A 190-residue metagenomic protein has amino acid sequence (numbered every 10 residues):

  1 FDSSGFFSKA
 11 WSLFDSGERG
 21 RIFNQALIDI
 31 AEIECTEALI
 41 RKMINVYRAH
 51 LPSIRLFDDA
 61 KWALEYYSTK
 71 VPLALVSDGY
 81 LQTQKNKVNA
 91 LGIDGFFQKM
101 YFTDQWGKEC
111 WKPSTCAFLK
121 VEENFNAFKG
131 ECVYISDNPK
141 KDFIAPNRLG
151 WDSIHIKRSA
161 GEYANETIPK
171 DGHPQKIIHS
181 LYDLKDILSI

Functional and structural regions predicted by a protein language model:
F1-D58, W62: N-terminal helical cap/lid subdomain that shapes the substrate entry/recognition surface in HAD-like hydrolases
S12, S77-Y80: Helix-centric, low-specificity signal for extended rod-like, repetitive segments
F14-E18, L75, K112: Residue-level detector of secondary-structure boundary/capping sites
L51-R55, L75, E109: Short, surface-exposed alpha-helical recognition segments that flank or form part of ligand/macromolecule-binding
E65, A74, L81, K85-I190: Asp-based, Mg2+/Mn2+-dependent phosphohydrolase catalytic module
T69-K70: Structured helix-beta-strand junction loops
